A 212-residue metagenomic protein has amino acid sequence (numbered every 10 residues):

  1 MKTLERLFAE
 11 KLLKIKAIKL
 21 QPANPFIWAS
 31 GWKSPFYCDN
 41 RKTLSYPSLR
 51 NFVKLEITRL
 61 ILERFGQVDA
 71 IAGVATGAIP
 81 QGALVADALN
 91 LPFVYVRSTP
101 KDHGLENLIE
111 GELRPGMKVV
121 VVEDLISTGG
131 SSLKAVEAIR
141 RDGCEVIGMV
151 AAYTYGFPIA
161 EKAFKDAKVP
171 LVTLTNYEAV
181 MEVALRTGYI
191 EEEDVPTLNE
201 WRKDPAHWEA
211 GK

Functional and structural regions predicted by a protein language model:
M1-G66: Active-site-facing substrate-recognition patch
K2-K14, E137-K212: PRPP-dependent phosphoribosyltransferase catalytic core
R59, E63, A83, D87 (+2 more regions): Short, well-ordered alpha-helices that flank and scaffold nucleotide-derived cofactor binding pockets
R64, G111-P115, A138, A163: Solvent-exposed alpha-helices and their adjacent loops that cap or buttress functional pockets in soluble metabolic
G66-A75, V150: Short glycine-rich phosphate-binding loop at a beta-alpha junction
D69, M117, I147: Conserved acidic residues
G82-V120, T128-K134, T187: Short, glycine/charge-rich flexible loops or terminal/linker lids adjacent to PRPP-binding catalytic cores
